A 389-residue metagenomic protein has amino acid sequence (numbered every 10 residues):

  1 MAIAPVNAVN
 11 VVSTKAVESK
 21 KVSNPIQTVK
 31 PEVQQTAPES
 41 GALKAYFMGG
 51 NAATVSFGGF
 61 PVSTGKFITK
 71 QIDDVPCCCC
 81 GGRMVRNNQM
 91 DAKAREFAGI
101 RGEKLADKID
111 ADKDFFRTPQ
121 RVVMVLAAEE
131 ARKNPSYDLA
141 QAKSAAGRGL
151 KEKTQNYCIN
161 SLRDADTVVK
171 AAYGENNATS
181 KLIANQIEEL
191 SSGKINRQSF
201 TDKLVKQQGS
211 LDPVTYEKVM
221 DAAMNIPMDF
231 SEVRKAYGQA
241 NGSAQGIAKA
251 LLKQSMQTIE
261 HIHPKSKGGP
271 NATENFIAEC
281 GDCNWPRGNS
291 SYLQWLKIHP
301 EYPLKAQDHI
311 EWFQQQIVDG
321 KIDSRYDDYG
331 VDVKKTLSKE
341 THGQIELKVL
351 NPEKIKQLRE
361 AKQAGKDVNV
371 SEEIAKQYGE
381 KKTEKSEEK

Functional and structural regions predicted by a protein language model:
M1-K44, M48, K376-Y378, T383-K389: Short, compositionally biased, intrinsically disordered N-terminal export/targeting signals, typified by the non-Sec
A52-G65, I259-S266: Short Cys/His-rich Zn2+-coordinating modules
P61-D74, L252, G268-E274: Short, flexible, mixed-charge glycine/proline-rich loop motifs that serve as phosphate/nucleic-acid-contacting
K66, Q89-E96, N185-Q186, Q198 (+2 more regions): Domain-level detector for secreted/extracellular nuclease and nuclease-toxin modules, and for the ENPP-like C-terminal
C77-C80, C280: Short cysteine-rich clusters marking metal-coordination/redox-active sites
V85-V125, R132, D221-F276, R287-L293 (+1 more regions): Histidine-centered nuclease catalytic patch
A98-N241: Long intrinsically disordered, low-complexity regions that are acidic and Ser/Thr-rich
G242-S243, A248-L252, Q257, K265-K267 (+2 more regions): A detector for short metal-coordination/catalytic motifs
